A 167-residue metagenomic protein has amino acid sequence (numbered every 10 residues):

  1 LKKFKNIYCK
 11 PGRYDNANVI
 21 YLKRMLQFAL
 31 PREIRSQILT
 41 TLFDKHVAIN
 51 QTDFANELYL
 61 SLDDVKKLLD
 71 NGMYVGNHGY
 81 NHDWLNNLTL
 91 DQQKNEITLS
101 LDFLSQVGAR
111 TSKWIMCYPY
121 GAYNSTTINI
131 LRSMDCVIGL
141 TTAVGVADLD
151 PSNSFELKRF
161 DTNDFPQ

Functional and structural regions predicted by a protein language model:
L1, G12, D70, N87-Q167: C-terminal active-site subregion of NodB/CE4 polysaccharide deacetylases
L1-N71: Extended, charge-rich helix/loop segments that form flexible, surface "patches" used to engage negatively charged
Y21, V47, G79, A109-R110: Generic signal for short, ordered secondary-structure residues within or immediately flanking folded domains
L42, N81-L85, Q106: Conserved SAM-binding loop
F43, G76-G79, I115-Y120: Short beta-strand segments
A55, Y80, S152: Residue-level signal for pocket-adjacent positions within structured domains
L60-V65, L69-V75, G79-L90: Histidine/lysine/aspartate-rich catalytic loop segments that bind and position anionic ligands
